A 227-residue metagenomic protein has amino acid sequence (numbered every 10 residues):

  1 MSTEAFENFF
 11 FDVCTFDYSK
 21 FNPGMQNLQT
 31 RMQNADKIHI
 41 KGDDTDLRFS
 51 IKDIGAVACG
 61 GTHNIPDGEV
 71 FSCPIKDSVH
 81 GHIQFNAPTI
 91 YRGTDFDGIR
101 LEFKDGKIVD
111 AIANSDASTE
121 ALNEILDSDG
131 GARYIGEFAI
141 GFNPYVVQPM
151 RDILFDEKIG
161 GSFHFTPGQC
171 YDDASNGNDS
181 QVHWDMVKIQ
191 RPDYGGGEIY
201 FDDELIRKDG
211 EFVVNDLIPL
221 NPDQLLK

Functional and structural regions predicted by a protein language model:
M1-H80, N215-D216, L220-P222, L226-K227: Active-site bordering "gate/hinge" segments that shape substrate access to catalytic or cofactor-binding pockets
M25, N34-D36, D67-V70, Q84-T89 (+3 more regions): Glycine-rich, charged/polar anion/phosphate-binding loops that engage phosphate groups from diverse ligands
D43-D44, D53, F103-D105, F201-E204: Short acidic-glycine loop/turn motifs at beta-strand connectors
I54-A56, P88-Y91, K107-I108, N114-D116 (+4 more regions): Short, glycine-/Ser/Thr-/acidic-enriched flexible segments
I75-D127: Long, well-ordered mid-to-C-terminal structural blocks that present hydrophobic/aromatic surfaces
H80, F96-G98, D105, R133-E137 (+3 more regions): Active-site lining segments that contact anionic ligands and/or coordinate catalytic metals
D110-D179: Dual-mode signal for accessory low-complexity, basic/Gly-rich regions
V182-K227: Extended hydrophobic packing segments that form well-structured cores
